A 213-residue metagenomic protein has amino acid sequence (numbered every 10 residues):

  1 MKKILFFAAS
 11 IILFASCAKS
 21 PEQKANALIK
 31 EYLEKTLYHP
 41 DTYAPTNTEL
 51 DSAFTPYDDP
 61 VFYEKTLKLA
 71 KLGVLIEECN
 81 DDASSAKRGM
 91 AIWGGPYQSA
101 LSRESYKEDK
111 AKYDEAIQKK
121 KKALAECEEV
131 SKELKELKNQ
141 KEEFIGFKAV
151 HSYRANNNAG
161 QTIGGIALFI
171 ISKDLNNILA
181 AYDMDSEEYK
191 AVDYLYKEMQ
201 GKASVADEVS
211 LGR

Functional and structural regions predicted by a protein language model:
M1-I4: Positively charged n-region of N-terminal signal peptides that target proteins for export
F6-A8: Sec-dependent N-terminal signal peptides
F14-S16: C-terminal motif of bacterial Sec signal peptides marking the signal peptidase cleavage site
A18-R213: Cystatin/cathelin-like cysteine-protease inhibitor module
